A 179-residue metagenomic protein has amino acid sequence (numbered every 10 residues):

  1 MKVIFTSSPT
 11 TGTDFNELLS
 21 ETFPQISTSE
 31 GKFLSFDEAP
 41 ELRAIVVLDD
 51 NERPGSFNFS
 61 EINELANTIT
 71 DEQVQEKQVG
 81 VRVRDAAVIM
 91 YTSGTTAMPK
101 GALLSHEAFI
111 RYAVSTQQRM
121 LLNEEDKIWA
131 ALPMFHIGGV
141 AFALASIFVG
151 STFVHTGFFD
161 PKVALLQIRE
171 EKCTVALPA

Functional and structural regions predicted by a protein language model:
M1-L65: Structural core segment of the AMP-binding/adenylate-forming
S7, V88, Y112, P178-A179: Replace "coordinates the UDP/GDP/TDP-sugar" with "coordinates nucleotide-activated sugar donors
E38-L42, V46-V47, F57-Y91, M98 (+1 more regions): Conserved pre-ATP/AMP-binding loop-to-beta segment of ANL
S56, G80, L103, L177: Short aromatic/basic micro-patch
S93-G101, H106, A179: Conserved phosphate-binding and hydrolysis motifs of nucleotide-dependent enzymes
S93-T96, M134-G138: Active-site segment of SDR-like NAD(P)-dependent oxidoreductases
I110-K127, F135-L177: Conserved AMP-binding/adenylation subdomain of ANL enzymes
